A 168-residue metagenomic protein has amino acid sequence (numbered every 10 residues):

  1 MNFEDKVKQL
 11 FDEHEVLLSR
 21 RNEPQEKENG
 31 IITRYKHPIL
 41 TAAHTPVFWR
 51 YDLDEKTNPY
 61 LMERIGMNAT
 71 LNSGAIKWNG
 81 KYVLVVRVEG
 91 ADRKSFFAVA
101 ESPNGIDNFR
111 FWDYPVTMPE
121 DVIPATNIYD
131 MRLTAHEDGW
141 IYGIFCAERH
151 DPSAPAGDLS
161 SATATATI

Functional and structural regions predicted by a protein language model:
M1-T126, T134-I168: Beta-rich carbohydrate-recognition and catalytic domains
